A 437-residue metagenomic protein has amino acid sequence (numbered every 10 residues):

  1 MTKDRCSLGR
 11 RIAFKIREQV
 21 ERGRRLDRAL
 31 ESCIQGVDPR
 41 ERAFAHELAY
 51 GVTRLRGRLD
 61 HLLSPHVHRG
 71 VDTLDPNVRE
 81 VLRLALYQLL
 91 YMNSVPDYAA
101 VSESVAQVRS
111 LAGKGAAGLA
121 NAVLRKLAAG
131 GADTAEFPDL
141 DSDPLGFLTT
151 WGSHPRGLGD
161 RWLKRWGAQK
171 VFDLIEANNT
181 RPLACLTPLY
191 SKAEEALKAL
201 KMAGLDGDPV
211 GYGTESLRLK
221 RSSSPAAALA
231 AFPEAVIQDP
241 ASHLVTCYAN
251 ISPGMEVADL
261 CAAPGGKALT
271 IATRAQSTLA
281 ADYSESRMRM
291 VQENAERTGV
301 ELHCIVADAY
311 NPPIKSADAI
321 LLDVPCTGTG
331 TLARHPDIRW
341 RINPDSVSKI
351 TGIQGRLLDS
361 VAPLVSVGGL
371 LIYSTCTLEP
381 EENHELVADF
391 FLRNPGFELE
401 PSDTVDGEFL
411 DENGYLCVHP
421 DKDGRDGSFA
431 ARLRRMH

Functional and structural regions predicted by a protein language model:
M1-H437: S-adenosylmethionine
